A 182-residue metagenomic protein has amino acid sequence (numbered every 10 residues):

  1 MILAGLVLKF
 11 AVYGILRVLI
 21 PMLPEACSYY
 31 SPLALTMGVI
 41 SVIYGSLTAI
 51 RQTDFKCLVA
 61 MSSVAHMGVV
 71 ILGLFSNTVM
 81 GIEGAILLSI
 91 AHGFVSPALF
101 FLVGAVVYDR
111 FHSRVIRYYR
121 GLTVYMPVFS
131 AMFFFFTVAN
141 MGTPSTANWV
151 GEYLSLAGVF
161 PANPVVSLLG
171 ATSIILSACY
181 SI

Functional and structural regions predicted by a protein language model:
M1-Y153, A157-I182: Hydrophobic transmembrane alpha-helices and their helix-loop junctions in integral membrane proteins
